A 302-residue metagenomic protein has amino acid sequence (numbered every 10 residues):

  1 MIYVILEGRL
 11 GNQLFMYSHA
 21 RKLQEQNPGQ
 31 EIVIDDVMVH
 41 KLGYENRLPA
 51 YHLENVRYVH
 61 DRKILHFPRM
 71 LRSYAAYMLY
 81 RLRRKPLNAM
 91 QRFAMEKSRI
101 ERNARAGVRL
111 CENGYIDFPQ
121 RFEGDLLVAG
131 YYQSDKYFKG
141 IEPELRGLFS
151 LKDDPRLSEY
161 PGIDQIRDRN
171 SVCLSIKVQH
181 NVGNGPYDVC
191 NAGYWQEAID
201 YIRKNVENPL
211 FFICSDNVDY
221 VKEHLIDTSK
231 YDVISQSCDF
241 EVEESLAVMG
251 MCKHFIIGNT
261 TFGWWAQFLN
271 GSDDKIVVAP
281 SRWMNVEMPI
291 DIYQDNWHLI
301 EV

Functional and structural regions predicted by a protein language model:
M1-Y3: Extreme N-terminal starter segment of soluble prokaryotic enzymes
I5-F15: A short, glycine/small-residue-rich beta-strand->loop->alpha-helix junction that serves as a flexible
L10, Q196, D200-E287: Donor-binding and catalytic core of enzymes assembling or modifying cell-surface/extracellular glycoconjugates
F15-L23: Short amphipathic alpha-helix
N27-K41: A short beta-strand-loop structural module common to alpha/beta enzyme folds
G43-N55, Y220-K230, P289-Y293: Short, aromatic/basic amphipathic alpha-helical patches
N46-Y201, V206: Secretory-pathway luminal glycosyltransferase catalytic domains
N285-V302: Leloir-type glycosyltransferase catalytic cores
